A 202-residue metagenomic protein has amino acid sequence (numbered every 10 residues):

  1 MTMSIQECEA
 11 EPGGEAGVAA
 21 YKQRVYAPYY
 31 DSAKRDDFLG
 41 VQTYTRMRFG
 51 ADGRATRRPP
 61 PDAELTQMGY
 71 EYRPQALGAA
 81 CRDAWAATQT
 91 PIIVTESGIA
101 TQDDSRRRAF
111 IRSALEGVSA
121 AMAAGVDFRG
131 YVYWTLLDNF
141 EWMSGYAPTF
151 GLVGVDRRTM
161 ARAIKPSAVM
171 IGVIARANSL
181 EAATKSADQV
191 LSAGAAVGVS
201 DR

Functional and structural regions predicted by a protein language model:
M1-R202: Non-catalytic scaffold segments within catalytic domains of secreted glycoside hydrolases
